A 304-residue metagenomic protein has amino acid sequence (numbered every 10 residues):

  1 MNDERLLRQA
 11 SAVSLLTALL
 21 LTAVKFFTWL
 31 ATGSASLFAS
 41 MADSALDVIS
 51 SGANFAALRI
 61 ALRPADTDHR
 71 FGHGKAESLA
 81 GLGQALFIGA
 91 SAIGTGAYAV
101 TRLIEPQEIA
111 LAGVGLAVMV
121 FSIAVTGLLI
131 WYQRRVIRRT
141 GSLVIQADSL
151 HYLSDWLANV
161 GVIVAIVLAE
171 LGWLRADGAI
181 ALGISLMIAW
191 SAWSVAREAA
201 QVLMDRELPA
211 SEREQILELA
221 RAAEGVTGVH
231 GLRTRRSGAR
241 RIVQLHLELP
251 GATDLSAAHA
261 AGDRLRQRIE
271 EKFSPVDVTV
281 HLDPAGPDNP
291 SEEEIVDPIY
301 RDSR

Functional and structural regions predicted by a protein language model:
N2-T17, V24, L30-R304: Alpha-helical transmembrane segments and adjacent TM-loop junctions that form the membrane-embedded core of multi-pass
